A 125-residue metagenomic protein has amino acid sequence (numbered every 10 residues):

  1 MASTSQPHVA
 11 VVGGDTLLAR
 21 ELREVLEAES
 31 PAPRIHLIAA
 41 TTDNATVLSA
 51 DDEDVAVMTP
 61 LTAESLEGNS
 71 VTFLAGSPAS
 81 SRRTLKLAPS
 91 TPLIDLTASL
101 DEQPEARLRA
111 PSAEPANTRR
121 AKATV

Functional and structural regions predicted by a protein language model:
M1-V125: N-terminal Rossmann-like NAD(P) cofactor-binding subdomain of oxidoreductases, focused on the glycine-rich
